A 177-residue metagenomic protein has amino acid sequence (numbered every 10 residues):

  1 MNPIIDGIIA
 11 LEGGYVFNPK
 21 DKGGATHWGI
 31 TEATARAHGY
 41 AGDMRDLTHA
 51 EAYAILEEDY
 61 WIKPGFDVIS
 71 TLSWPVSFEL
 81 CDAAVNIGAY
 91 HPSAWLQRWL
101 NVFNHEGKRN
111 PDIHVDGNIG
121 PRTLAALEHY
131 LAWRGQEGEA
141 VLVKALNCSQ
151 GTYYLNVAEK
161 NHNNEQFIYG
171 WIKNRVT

Functional and structural regions predicted by a protein language model:
M1-T177: Cell-wall polysaccharide-cleaving catalytic domain and substrate-binding groove, primarily in peptidoglycan/chitin
